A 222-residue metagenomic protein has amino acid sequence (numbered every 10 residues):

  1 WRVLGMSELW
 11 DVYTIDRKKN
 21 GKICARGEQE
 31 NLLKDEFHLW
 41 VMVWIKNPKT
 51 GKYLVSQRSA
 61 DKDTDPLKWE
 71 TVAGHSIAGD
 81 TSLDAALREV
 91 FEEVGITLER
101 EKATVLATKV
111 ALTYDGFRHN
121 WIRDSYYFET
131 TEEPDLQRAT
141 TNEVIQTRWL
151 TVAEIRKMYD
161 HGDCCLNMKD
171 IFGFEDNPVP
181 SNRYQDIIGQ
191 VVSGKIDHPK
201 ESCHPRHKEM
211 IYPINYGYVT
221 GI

Functional and structural regions predicted by a protein language model:
V3-M6, P66-L67, V105-S181: Nudix hydrolase/Nudix homology domain
S7-M42, K46-K49: Acidic, metal-coordinating catalytic segment for phosphate/diphosphate chemistry, firing primarily on the Nudix
E8-W10, L39-V41, D124, I145 (+1 more regions): Change "...and in nucleic-acid phosphodiester-cleaving endonucleases..." to "...and in nucleic-acid processing enzymes
L32-L33, T64-E70, R148-W149, R206-H207: A short, polar/proline- and glycine-enriched secondary-structure boundary/capping micro-motif
H38-K46, K52-V55, L83, K208-E209 (+1 more regions): Short, well-structured hydrophobic secondary-structure segments
W40-H75: A glycine-rich, hydrophobic loop/mini-helix early in the fold
L54-V55, T71-L106: The catalytic Nudix box helix
P180-I222: Hydrophobic N-terminal alpha-helices or hydrophobic patches in metabolic proteins across all domains of life
